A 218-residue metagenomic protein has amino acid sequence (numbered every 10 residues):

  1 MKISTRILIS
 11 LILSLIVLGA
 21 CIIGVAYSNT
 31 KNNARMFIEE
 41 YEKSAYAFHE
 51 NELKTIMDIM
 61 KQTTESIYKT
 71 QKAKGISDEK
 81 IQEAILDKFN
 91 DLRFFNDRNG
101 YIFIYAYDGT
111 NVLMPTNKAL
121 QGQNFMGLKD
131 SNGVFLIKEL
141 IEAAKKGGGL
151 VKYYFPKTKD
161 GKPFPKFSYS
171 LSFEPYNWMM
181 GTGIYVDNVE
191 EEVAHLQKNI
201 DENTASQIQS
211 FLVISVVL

Functional and structural regions predicted by a protein language model:
M1-N33, F211-L218: Extreme N-terminal signal-anchor transmembrane helix of membrane signaling/transducer proteins, especially in bacteria
K2, G19-A47, I67, E202-A205: N-terminal membrane-insertion alpha helix
I3-S4, K152-S170: Hydrophobic alpha-helical transmembrane segments
R35, K43, A47-D87, N117-Q123 (+1 more regions): Extracellular/periplasmic ligand-binding regions of membrane signal-transduction receptors
I59-T63, Q82-K159: Extracytoplasmic ligand-binding sensor domains of the Cache superfamily
G100, I137, G161-L171, N177: A short beta-strand signature within small-molecule sensing/ligand-binding domains used in signal transduction
N188-S215: Membrane-interface helix-start motif
